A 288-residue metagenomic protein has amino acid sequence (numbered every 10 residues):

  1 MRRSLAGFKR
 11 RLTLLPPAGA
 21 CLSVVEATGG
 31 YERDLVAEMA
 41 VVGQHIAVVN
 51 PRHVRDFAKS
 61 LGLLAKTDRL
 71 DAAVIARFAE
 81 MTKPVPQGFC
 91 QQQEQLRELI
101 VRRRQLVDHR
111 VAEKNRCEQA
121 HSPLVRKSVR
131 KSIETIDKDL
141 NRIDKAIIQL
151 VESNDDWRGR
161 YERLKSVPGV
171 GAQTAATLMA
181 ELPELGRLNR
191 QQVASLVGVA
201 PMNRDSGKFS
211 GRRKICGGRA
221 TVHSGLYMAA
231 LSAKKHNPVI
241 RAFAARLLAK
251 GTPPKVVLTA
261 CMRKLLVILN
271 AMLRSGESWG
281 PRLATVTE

Functional and structural regions predicted by a protein language model:
M1-K138, K234-K235, K250, V256: Phosphate- and other anionic-substrate recognition elements at nucleic-acid/protein interfaces
Q95-E98, S132, R163-S166, L178 (+1 more regions): Residue-level recognition of specific faces of alpha-helices
L106, I136, L164-K165, L188 (+1 more regions): A short amphipathic alpha-helix within small helical-bundle interaction modules
A112, R116, A146, R160-R163 (+5 more regions): A general alpha-helix detector
K114-Q173, L182, K234-N237: Helix-hairpin-helix/helix-loop-helix acidic hairpins
A172, T177-P254, P281, V286-E288: Phosphate-backbone recognition surface of nucleic-acid-processing proteins
A249-L283: Charged substrate- and nucleic-acid-binding regions of tRNA-handling and nucleotidyl-transfer enzymes, centered on
